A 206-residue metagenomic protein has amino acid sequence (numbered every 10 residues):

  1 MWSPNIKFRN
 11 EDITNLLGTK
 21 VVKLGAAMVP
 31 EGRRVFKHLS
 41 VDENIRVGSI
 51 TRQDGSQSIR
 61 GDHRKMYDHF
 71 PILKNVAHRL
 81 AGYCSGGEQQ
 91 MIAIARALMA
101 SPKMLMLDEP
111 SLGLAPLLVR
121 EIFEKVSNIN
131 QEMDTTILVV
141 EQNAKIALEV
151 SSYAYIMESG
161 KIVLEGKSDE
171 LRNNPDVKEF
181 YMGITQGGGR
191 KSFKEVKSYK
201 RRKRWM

Functional and structural regions predicted by a protein language model:
L16-G18, L39-V41, R46-I59, H69-P71 (+1 more regions): ABC-type ATPase nucleotide-binding domains, specifically the catalytic core motifs of the NBD
L80-C84, E88: Conserved ABC ATPase signature
M99-K103: A short, proline-enriched helix->beta-strand linker immediately N-terminal to the Walker B motif in ABC-type P-loop
R120-D134: Helical segment within the ABC ATPase nucleotide-binding domain
Y153, E165: Short, glycine/charged-rich "phosphate-handling" switch motifs in NTP-dependent and phosphotransfer domains
I184-M206: ABC ATPase nucleotide-binding domains
